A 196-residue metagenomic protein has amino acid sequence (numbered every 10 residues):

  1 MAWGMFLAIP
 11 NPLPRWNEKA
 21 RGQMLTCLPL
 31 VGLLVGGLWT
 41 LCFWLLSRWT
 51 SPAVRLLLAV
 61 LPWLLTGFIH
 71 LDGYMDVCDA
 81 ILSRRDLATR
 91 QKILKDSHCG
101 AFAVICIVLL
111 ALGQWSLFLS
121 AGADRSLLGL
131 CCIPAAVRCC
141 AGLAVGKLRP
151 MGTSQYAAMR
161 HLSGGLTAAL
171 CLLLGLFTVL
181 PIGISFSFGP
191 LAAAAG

Functional and structural regions predicted by a protein language model:
M1-W16: Membrane-proximal soluble regions of multi-pass membrane proteins
W3, G32, D76, L94 (+1 more regions): Residue-level signal for inorganic ion chemistry
R21-W39, A80-R125, G129-L130, G165-I182: Multi-pass membrane catalytic core of lipid/isoprenoid biosynthesis enzymes
T26-C78, L128-C132, S187-G196: Membrane-embedded alpha-helical segments that form the functional core of polytopic membrane enzymes, especially those
F43-S47, T66, F118-L119, A141 (+2 more regions): Membrane-water interface at transmembrane helix exits
I69-C78, C139-G152: Membrane-water interface of transmembrane alpha-helices
G129-A141: Function-critical hydrophobic alpha-helical transmembrane segments in multi-pass membrane proteins
P150-G196: C-terminal membrane-associated helical module and adjoining short loops/tails
